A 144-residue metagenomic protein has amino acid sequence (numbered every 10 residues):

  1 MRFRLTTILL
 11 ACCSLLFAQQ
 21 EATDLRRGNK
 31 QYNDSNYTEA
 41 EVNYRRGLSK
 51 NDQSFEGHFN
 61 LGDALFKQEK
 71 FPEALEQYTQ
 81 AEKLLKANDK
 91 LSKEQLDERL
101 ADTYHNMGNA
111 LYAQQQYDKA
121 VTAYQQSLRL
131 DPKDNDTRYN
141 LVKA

Functional and structural regions predicted by a protein language model:
Q19-K50: Alpha-helical segment of the N-proximal tetratricopeptide repeat
